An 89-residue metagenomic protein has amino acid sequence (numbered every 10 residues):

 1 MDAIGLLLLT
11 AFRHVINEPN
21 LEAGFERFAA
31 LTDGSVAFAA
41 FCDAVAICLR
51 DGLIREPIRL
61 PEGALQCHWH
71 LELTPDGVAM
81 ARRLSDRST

Functional and structural regions predicted by a protein language model:
M1-D33, A39: Short amphipathic alpha-helical interface segments
L6-L7, D43, E72: Amphipathic alpha-helical interaction segments
A11-V15, C48, A81-L84: Generic structural signal for hydrophobic core residues of well-folded globular domains
T32, P61-G63: Short loop/turn motifs at secondary-structure junctions and domain boundaries
G34-D51, H68: Short amphipathic alpha-helical interaction segments
L49-P61: A short, conserved structural fragment
L65-T89: Short, amphipathic alpha-helical interaction segments positioned at domain boundaries
